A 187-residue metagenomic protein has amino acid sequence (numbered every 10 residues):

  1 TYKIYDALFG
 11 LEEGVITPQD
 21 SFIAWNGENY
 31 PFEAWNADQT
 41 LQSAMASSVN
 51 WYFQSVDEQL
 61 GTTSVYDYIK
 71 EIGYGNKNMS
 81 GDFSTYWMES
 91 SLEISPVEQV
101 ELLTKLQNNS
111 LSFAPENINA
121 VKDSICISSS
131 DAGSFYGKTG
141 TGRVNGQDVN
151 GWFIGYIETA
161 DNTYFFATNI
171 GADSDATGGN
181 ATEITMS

Functional and structural regions predicted by a protein language model:
T1, T17, W35-Q39, S43 (+5 more regions): Soluble non-cytosolic domains of exported or imported proteins
T1-F22, A44, Q99, F166: Active-site SXXK
T1-Y2, P18, N36-Q39, W51 (+5 more regions): Extracytoplasmic
G10-I16, A46-N50, D57-T62, K70-Y74 (+2 more regions): Sec-exported extracytoplasmic/periplasmic mature domains
E12-Q39: Active-site-proximal loop and beta-strand segments within enzyme catalytic domains
P18-I23, V56-D57, K77-F83, S110-I118: Surface-exposed patches in mature extracellular/periplasmic domains of secreted proteins
E33, T40-L41, F53-T104: Mid-domain, small-residue-enriched loop/turn segments at the edges of structured enzyme/sensor domains
E58-G61, T104-G133, T139-S187: Structured C-terminal helix/loop/strand segments within mature extracytoplasmic catalytic/sensor domains
